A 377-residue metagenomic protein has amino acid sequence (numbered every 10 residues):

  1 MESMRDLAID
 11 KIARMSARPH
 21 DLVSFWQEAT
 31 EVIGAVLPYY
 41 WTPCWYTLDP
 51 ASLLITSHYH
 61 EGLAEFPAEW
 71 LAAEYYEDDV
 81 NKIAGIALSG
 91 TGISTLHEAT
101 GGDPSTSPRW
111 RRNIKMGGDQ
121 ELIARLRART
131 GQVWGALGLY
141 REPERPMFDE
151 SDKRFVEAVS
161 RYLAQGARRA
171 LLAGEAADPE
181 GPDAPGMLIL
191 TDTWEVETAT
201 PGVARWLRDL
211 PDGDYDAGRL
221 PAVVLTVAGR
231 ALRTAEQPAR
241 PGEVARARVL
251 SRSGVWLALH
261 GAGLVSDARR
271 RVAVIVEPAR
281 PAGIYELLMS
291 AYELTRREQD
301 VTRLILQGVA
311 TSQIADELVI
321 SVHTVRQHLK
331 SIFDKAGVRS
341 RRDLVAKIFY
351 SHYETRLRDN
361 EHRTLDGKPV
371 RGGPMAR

Functional and structural regions predicted by a protein language model:
S3-S151, F155, R161, Q165 (+1 more regions): Regulatory input/activation interfaces that engage signals or partners
A167-P182, H352, R356: Short alpha-helical interdomain "coupling" segment at the junction between an upstream regulatory sensor module
D183-V249: PAS-family sensory domains
V227-P281: PAS-family sensory/regulatory modules and their coupling/dimerization elements
L287-L294: Short amphipathic alpha-helical boundary/capping segments
T295, G308-D343: Recognition helix of helix-turn-helix DNA-binding domains
R297-V301: The N-cap/first-turn positions of alpha helices within or immediately adjacent to helix-turn-helix DNA-binding domains
D334-R377: Basic, Lys/Arg-enriched C-terminal extension of HTH/homeodomain DNA-binding domains
